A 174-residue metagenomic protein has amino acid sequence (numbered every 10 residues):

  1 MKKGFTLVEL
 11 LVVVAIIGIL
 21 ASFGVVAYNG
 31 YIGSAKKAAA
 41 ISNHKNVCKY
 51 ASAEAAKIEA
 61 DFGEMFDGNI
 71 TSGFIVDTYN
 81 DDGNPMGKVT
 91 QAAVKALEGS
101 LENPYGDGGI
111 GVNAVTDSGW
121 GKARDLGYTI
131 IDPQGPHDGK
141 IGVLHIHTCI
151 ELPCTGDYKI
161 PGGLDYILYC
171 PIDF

Functional and structural regions predicted by a protein language model:
M1-K2, K36, S42, G87 (+2 more regions): Generic cytosolic/nucleocytoplasmic N-terminal low-complexity/intrinsically disordered segments
K2-N29: N-terminal single-pass transmembrane signal-anchor helix
V12-V14, G30, A35-A38, K57 (+2 more regions): Residue-level detector of solvent-exposed, low-hydrophobicity positions
G33-F62: Membrane-proximal N-terminal amphipathic helix
A56-F174: Periplasmic/extracellular, small/polar-rich flexible segments of pilin-like filament-forming proteins
